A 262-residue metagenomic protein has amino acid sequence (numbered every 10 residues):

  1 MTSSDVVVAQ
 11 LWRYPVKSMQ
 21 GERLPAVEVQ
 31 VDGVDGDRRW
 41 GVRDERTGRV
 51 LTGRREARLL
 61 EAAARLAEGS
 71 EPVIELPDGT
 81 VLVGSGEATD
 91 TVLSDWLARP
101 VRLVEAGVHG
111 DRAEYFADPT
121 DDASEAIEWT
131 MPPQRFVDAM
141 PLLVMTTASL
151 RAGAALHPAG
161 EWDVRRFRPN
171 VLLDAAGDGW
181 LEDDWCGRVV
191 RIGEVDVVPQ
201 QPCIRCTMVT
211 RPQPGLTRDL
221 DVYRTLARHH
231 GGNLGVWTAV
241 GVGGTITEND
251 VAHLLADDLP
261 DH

Functional and structural regions predicted by a protein language model:
M1-H262: Metal-cofactor-dependent catalytic cores
